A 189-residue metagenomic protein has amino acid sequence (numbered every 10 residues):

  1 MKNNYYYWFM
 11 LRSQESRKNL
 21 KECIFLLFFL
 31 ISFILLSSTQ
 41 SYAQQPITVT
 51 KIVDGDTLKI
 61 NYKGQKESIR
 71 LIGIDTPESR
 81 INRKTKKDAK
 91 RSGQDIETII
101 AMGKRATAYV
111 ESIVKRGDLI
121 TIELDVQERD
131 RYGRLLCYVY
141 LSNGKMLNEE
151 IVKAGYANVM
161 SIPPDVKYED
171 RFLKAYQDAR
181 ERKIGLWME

Functional and structural regions predicted by a protein language model:
K2-E189: Small beta-barrel nucleic-acid-binding modules, primarily SNase/OB-fold domains and secondarily Tudor-like barrels
